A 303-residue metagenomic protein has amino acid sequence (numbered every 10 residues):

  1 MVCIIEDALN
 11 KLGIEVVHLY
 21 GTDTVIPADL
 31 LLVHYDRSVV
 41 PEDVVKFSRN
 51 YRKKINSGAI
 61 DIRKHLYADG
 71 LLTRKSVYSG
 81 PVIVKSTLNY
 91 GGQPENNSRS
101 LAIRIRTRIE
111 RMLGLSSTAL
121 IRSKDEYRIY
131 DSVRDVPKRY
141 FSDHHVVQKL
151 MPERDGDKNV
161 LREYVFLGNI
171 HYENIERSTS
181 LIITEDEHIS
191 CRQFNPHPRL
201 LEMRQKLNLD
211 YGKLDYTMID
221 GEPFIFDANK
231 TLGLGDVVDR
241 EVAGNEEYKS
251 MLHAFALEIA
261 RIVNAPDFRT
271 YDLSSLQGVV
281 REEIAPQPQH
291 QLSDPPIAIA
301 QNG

Functional and structural regions predicted by a protein language model:
M1-R104: Conserved N-proximal alpha/beta basic substrate-recognition cap immediately N-terminal to, or forming the N-lobe
V40-E42, K64-H65, Y90-P94, G156-K158 (+4 more regions): Short catalytic/ligand-binding loop motif for oxyanion handling, primarily in non-cytosolic enzymes, centered on
V77, F166-L167, M218: Generic beta-strand structural signal
Y78-V82, D143-H145, R162, G212: Generic beta-strand structural signal
V82, H145-V146, Y172, F224-F226: Protein kinase-like catalytic core scaffold
E110-R204: Phosphate-binding site of ATP-dependent enzymes
C191, K206-L209, M218-G303: C-terminal active-site "lid" helix and adjoining low-complexity regulatory extension at the edge of ATP-using catalytic
L214-Y216: Hydrophobic residue at the +6 position relative to the catalytic HRD Asp in the kinase catalytic loop
